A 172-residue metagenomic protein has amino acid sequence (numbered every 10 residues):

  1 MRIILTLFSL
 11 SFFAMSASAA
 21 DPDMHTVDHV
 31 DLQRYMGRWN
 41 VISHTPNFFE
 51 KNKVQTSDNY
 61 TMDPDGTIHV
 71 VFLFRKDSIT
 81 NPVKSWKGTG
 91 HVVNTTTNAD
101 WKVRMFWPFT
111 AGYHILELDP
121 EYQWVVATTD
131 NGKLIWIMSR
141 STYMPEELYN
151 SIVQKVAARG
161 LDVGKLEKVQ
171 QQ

Functional and structural regions predicted by a protein language model:
M1-R2: N-terminal hydrophobic targeting signals that begin at the initiator methionine
L5-A14: Bacterial N-terminal signal peptides
A17-Q172: A beta-rich soluble binding module of mature secreted/lumenal proteins
